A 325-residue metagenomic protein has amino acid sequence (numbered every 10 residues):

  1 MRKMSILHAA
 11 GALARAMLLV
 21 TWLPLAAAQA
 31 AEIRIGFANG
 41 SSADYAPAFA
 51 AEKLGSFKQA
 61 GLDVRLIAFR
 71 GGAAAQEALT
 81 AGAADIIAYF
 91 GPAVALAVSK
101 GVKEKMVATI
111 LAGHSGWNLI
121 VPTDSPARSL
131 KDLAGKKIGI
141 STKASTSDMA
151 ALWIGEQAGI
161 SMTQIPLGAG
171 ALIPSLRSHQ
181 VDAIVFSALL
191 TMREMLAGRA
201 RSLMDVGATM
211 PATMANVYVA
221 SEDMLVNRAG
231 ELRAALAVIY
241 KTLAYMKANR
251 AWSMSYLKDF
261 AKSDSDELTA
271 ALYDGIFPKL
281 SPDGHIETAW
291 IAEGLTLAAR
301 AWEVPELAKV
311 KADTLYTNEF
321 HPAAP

Functional and structural regions predicted by a protein language model:
M1-A12: N-terminal secretory signal peptides that target proteins for export/translocation
G11-A26: Bacterial N-terminal signal peptides
A31-L167, A171-S175, D182-L189, R199-M204 (+1 more regions): Short, glycine-/small- and polar/acidic-enriched structural segments that line small-molecule recognition paths
F49, A95, L152, M192 (+2 more regions): Predominant activation on well-ordered alpha-helical scaffold segments within soluble catalytic domains
P92, S125, G170-A261: Pocket-lining segment of extracytoplasmic ligand-binding domains
V226-P305: Secondary-structure end/capping motifs
L295-P325: Conserved C-terminal helix/tail region of periplasmic/extracytoplasmic solute-binding proteins
